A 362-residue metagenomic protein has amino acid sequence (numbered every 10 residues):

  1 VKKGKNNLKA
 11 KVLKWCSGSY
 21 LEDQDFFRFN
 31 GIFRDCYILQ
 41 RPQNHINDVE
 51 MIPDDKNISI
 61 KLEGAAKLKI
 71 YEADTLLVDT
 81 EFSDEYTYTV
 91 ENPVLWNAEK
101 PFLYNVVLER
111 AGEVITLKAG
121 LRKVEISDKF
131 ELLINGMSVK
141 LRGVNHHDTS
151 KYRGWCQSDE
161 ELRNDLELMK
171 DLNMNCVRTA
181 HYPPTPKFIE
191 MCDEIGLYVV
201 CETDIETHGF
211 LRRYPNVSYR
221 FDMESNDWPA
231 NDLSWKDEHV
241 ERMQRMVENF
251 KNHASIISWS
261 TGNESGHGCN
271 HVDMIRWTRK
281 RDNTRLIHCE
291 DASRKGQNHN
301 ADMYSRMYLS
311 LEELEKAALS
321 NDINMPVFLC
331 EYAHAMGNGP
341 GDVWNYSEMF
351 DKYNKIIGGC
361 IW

Functional and structural regions predicted by a protein language model:
V1-V199, R242, I257-S258, M274-T284 (+2 more regions): Secreted/periplasmic carbohydrate-active enzymes, especially glycoside hydrolases
S59, L166-M169, C176-W362: Substrate-binding/catalytic cleft of secreted carbohydrate-active enzymes, primarily glycoside hydrolases
